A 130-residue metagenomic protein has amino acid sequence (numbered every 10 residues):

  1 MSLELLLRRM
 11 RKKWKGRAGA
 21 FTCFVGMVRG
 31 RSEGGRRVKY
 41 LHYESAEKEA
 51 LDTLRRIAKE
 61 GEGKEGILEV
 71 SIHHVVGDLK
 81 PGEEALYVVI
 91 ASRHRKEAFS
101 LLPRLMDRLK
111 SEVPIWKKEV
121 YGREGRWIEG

Functional and structural regions predicted by a protein language model:
M1-E84, R95-G130: N-terminal, polar/charged subdomain of small-to-medium soluble alpha/beta proteins
V89-A91: Short hydrophobic/aromatic beta-strand micro-patches that form the beta-sheet surface supporting nucleotide- or nucleic
